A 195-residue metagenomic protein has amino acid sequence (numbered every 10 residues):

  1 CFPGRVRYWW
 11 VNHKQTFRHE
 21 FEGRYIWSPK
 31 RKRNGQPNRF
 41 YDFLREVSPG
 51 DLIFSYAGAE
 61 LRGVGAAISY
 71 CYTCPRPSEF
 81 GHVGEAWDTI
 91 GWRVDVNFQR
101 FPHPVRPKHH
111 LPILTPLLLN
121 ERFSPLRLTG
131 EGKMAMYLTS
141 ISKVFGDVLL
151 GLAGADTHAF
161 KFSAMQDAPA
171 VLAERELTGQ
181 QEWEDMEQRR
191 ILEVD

Functional and structural regions predicted by a protein language model:
C1-P49, S142-V148, L152-D195: Compositionally biased, charged N-terminal/linker segments
F40, G58-L61: A short beta-loop-beta micro-motif enriched in histidine and acidic residues
E60, A66-T139: Aromatic- and Lys/Arg-enriched surface recognition patch
